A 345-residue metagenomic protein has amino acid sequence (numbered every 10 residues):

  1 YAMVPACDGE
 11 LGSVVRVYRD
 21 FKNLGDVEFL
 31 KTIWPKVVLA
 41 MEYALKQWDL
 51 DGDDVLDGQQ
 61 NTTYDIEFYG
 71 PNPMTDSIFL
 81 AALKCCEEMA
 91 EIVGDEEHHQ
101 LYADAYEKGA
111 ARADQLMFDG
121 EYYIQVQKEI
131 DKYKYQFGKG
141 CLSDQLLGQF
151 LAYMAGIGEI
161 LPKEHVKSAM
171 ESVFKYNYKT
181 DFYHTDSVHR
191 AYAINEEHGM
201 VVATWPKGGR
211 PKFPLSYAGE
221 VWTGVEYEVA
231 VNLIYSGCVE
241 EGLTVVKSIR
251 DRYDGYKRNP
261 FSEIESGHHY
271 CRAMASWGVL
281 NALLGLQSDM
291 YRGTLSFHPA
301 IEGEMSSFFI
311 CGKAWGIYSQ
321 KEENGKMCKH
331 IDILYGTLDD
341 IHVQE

Functional and structural regions predicted by a protein language model:
Y1-A2, Y18-V27, T62-E67, R210-L215 (+2 more regions): Glycine- and acidic
Y1-V4, Q47-P71, A111-W222, D254-G255: Extended glycan-interaction surfaces of carbohydrate-active proteins
Y1-V55, G70-A90, A103, Q145-A152 (+3 more regions): Aromatic-rich carbohydrate-recognition surfaces in CAZymes
A2-A6, D26-W34, F68-T75, D95 (+4 more regions): Alpha-helix N-cap/helix-initiation motif
V27-T32, E97-Q100, D104, E240-T244: Short, solvent-exposed positions on alpha-helices
D53, A193-H198, L215, G219-E220 (+1 more regions): Non-catalytic C-terminal accessory modules of carbohydrate-active enzymes
C85-Y102, V166, Y176, T180 (+1 more regions): N-terminal leader/propeptide and maturation segments of large enzyme subunits in energy/redox metabolism and hydrolases
Y102-A113, V246-I249: Short amphipathic alpha-helical coiled-coil/interface segments
